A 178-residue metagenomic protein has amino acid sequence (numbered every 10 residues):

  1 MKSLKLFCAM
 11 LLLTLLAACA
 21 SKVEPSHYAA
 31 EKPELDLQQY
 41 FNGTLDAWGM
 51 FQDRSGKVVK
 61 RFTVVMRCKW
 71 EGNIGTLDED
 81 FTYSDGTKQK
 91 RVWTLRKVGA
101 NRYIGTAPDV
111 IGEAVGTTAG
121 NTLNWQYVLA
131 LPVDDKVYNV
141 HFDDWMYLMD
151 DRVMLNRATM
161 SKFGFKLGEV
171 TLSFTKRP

Functional and structural regions predicted by a protein language model:
M1-C8: Bacterial N-terminal signal peptides that target proteins for export
L15-A18: C-terminal motif of bacterial Sec signal peptides marking the signal peptidase cleavage site
A20-K22: Bacterial signal peptide processing site
Y28-T44: N-terminal helix-cap/turn-to-beta initiation motif at the start of protein domains
F41-G49, N156: A short, Trp-centered hydrophobic/proline-enriched beta-strand micro-motif
W48, Q52-V133: Central antiparallel beta-sheet cores of small beta-barrel/beta-sandwich binding domains
V58-V64, V137-F142, K166-V170: Amphipathic hydrophobic-ligand
D143-P178: Glycine-rich, aromatic-bearing surface loops/beta-hairpins
